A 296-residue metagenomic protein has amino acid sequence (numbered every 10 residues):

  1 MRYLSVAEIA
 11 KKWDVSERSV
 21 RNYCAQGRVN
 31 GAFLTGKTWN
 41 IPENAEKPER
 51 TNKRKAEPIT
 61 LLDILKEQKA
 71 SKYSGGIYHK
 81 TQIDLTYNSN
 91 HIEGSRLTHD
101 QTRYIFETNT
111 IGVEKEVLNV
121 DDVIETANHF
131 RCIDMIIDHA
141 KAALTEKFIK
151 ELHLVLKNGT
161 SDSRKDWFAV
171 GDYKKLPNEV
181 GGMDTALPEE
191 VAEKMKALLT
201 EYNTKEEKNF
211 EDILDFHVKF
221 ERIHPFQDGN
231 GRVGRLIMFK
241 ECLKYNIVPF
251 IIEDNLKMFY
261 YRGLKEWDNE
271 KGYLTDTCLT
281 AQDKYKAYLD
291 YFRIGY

Functional and structural regions predicted by a protein language model:
M1-W13, E17-V29, K37-Y296: FIC/Doc superfamily catalytic core
